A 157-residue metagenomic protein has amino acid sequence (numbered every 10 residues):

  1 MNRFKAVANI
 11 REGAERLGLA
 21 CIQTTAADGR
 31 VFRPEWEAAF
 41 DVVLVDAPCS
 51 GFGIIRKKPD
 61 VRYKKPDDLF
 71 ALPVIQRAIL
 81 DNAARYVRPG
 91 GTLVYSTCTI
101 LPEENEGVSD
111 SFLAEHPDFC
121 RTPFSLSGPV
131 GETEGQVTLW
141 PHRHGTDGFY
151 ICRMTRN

Functional and structural regions predicted by a protein language model:
M1-N157: S-adenosylmethionine
